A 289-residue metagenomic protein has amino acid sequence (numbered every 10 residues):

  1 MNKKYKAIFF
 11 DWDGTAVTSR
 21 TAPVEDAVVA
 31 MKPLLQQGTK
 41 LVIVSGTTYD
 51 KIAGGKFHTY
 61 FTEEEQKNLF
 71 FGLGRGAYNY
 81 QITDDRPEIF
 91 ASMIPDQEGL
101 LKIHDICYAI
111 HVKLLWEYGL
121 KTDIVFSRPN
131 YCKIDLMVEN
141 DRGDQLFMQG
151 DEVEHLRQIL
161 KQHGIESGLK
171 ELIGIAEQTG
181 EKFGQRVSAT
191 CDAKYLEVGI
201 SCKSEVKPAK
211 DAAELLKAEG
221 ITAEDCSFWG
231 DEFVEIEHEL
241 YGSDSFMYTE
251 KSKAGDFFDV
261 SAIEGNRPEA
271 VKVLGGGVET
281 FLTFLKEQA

Functional and structural regions predicted by a protein language model:
N2-K4, V24, P208-A289: Mg2+-dependent phosphoryl-transfer enzymes with acidic/Ser/Thr/Gly-rich catalytic loops
K3-T21, I43-S45, F71: Asp-based phosphoryl-transfer active-site loop
S19-L41, L169, S201-A212: Short, acidic loop-to-helix structural element flanking the phosphoryl-transfer center in phosphate-processing enzymes
P23-F126: Active-site phosphate-binding/coordination module
I52-K56, I82, L136, I236-F246: A short acidic (Asp/Glu
Q81-M93, K203-E205, K272-E279: Short, surface-exposed amphipathic charged segments that create phosphate/polyanion-binding patches used for binding
Q97-L114, Q149-G180, Y241-D244, G275-T283: Well-ordered, non-membrane alpha-helical segments in soluble/globular domains
K121-S227, E232-H238, T249-E250: Conserved acidic, metal-coordinating active-site core of Asp-based, Mg2+-dependent phosphoryl-transfer enzymes
